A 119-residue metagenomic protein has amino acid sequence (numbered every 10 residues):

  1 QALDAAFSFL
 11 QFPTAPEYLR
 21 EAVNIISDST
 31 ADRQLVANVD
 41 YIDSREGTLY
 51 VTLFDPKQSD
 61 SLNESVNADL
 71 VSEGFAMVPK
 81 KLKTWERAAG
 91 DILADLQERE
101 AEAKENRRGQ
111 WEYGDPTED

Functional and structural regions predicted by a protein language model:
Q1-D119: Small beta-barrel nucleic-acid-binding modules, primarily SNase/OB-fold domains and secondarily Tudor-like barrels
